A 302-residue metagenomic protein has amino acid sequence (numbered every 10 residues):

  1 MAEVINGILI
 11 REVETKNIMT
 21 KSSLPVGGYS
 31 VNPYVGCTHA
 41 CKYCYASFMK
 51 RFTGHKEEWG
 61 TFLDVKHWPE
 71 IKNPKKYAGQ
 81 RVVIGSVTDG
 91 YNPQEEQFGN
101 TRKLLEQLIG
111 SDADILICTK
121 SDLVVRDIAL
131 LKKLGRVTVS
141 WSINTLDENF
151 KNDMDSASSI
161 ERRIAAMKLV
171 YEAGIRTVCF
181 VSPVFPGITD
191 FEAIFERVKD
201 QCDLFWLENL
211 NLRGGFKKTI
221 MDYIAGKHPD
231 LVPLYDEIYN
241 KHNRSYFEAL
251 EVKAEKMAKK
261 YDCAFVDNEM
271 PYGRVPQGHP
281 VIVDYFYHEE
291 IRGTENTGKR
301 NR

Functional and structural regions predicted by a protein language model:
M1-T138, L146-F150, I160-E161, E172: Conserved Radical SAM active-site core
A2-E14, E192-R302: Auxiliary Fe-S-binding modules of radical SAM enzymes
Y29, V82, I115, V139-W141 (+3 more regions): Hydrophobic faces of well-ordered beta-strands that scaffold small-molecule active sites in alpha/beta enzyme cores
V87-D89, K120-D122, S142-L146, S182-V184 (+2 more regions): Active-site beta-loop-alpha junctions enriched in small/polar residues
N100-L104, D127, R162-A166, A193-V198 (+1 more regions): A general structural detector for well-ordered alpha-helical segments in enzyme core domains, enriched
I109, Y171-E172, K199, K259: Anion (oxyanion) recognition and catalysis
K133-V139, K199-L204: Glycine-enriched alpha-helix->loop->beta-strand junction motifs that scaffold or abut catalytic
S156, K168-T189, N240-R244: Conserved strand-turn element in the central/C-terminal portion of the radical SAM core barrel that lines
